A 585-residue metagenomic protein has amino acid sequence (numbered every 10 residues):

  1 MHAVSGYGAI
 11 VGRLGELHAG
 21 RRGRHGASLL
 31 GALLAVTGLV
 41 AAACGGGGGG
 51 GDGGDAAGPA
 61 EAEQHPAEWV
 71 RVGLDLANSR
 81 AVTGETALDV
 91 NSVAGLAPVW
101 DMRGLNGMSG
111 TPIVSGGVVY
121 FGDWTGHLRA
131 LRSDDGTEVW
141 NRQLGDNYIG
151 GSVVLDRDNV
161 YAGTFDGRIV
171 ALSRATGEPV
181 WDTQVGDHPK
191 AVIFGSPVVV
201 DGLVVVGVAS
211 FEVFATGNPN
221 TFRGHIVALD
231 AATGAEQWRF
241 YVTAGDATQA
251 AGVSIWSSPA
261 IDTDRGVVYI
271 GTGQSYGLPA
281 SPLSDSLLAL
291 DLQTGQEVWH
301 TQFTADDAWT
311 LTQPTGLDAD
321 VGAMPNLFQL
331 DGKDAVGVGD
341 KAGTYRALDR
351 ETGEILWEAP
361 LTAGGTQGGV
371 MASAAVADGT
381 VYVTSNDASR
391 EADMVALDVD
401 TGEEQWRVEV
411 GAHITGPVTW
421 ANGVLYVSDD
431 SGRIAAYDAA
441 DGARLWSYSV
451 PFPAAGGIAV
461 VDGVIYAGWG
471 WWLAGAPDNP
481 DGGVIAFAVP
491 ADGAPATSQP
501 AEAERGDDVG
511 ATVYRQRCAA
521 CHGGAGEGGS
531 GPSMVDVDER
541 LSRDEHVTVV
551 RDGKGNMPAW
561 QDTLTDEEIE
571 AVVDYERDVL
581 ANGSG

Functional and structural regions predicted by a protein language model:
V40-A43: C-terminal motif of bacterial Sec signal peptides marking the signal peptidase cleavage site
G58-V99: Blade/loop signatures of beta-propeller domains
P66-L76, L105-R129, R142, D146-I169 (+8 more regions): Repeat-blade elements of multi-bladed beta-propeller folds
S173, F222-G234, L283-G295, M394-V399 (+1 more regions): Beta-propeller blade signature
Q184-D187, E236-A251, E297-D318, P360-G365: Surface-exposed loop and turn segments in beta-propeller and other repeat-based domains that flank or scaffold
A494-V513, G585: Electrostatic cytochrome c docking/interface patches
D507, A511, A520-T563: Gly/Gly-Pro-rich "capping" loops immediately C-terminal to redox-active cysteine motifs in periplasmic/lumenal
V550, D562-G585: C-terminal capping alpha-helices of c-type cytochrome domains
